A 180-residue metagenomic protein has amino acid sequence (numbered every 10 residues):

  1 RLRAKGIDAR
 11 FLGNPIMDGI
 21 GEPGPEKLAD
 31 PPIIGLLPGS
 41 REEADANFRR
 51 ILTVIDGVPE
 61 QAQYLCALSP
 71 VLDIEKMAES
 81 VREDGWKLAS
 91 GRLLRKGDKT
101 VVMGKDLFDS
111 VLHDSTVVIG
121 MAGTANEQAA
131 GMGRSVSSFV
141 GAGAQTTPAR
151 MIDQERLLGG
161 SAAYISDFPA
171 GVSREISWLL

Functional and structural regions predicted by a protein language model:
R1-L180: Nucleotide-activated sugar donor-binding and catalytic core shared by glycosyltransferases and related lipid-linked
